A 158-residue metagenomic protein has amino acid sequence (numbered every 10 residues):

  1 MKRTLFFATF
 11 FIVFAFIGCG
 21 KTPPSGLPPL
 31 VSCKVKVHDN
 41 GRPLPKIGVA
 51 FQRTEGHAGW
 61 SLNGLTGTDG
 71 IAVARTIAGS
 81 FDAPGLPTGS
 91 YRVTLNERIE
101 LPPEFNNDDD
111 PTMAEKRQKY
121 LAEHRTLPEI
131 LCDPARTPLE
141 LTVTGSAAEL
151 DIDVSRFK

Functional and structural regions predicted by a protein language model:
M1-A8: Bacterial N-terminal signal peptides that target proteins for export
L5, T144-G145: Short, ordered beta-strand-loop transition motifs
A15-G18: C-terminal motif of bacterial Sec signal peptides marking the signal peptidase cleavage site
G20-L141, A148-K158: Beta-strand-dominated extracellular/periplasmic modules and repeats in secreted or surface-exposed proteins
